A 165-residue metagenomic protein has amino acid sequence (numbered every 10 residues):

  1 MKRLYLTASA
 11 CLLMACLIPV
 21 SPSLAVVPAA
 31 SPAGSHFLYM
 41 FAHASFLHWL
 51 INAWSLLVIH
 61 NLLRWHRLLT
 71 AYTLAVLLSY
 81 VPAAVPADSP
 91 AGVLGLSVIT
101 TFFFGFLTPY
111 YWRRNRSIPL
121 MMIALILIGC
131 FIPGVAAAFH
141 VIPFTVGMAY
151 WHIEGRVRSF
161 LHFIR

Functional and structural regions predicted by a protein language model:
M1-R165: A detector for small-residue-rich transmembrane helices and their helix-helix packing motifs
